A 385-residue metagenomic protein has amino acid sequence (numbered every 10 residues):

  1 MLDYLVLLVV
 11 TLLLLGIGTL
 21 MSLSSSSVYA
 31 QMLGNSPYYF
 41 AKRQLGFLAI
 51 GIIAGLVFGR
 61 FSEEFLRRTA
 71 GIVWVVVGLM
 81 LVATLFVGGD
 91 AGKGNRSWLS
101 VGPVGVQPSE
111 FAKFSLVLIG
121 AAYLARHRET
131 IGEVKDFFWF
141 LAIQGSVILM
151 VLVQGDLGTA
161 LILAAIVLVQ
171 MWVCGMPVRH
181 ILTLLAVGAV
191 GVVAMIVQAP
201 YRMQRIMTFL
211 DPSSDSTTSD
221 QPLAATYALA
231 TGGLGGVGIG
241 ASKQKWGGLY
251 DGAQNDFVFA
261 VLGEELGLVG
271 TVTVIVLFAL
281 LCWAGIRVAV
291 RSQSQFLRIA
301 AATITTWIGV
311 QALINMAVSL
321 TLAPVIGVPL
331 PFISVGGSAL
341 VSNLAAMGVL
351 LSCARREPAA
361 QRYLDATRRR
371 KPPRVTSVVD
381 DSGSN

Functional and structural regions predicted by a protein language model:
M1-L14, L20-G155, M316-P331, V335 (+2 more regions): Membrane-helix boundary/helix-loop-helix interface segments in multi-pass membrane proteins
G46-A54, E265-G285: Hydrophobic alpha-helical transmembrane segments
I53, F61, D90, I119 (+5 more regions): Transmembrane alpha-helix boundary/anchor motif
G71-W74, G78, V134-V153, L157-V197 (+1 more regions): Hydrophobic alpha-helical segments of polytopic membrane proteins
G92-W98, G102-G105, H180-V274, S292-A300: Hydrophobic, glycine- and aromatic-enriched re-entrant/interface helices and adjoining loop segments
L124, L161-H180, K243-G270, V328-V341: Interfacial segments of multi-pass membrane proteins
V272, A284-G285, A289-A302, D365-N385: Membrane-proximal intracellular helices of multi-pass ion channels
V288-G327, I333: Loop-to-helix entry and N-terminal half of a specific, functionally important transmembrane alpha helix in multi-pass
